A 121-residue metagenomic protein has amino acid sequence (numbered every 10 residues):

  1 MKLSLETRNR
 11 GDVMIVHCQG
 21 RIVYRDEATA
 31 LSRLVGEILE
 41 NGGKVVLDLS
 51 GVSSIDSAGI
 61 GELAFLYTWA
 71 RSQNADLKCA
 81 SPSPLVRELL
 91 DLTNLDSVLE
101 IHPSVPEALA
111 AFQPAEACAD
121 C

Functional and structural regions predicted by a protein language model:
M1-L3, R10-G11, Q73-A75, S97: A short helix-to-beta-strand connector/capping loop
L3-R33: STAS-typified acidic loop motif
E6-R8, A80, H102: General small-molecule cofactor/ligand-binding pocket signal
R10-G11, S50, P82, P106: Conserved catalytic submotifs in the C-terminal HATPase_c
D12-V13, L77, S81, Q113-A115: Long, contiguous secondary-structure blocks with strong helical propensity
R21-L99: Amphipathic alpha-helical interaction surfaces in cytosolic regulatory modules
P103-C121: A charged, well-structured terminal subsegment
